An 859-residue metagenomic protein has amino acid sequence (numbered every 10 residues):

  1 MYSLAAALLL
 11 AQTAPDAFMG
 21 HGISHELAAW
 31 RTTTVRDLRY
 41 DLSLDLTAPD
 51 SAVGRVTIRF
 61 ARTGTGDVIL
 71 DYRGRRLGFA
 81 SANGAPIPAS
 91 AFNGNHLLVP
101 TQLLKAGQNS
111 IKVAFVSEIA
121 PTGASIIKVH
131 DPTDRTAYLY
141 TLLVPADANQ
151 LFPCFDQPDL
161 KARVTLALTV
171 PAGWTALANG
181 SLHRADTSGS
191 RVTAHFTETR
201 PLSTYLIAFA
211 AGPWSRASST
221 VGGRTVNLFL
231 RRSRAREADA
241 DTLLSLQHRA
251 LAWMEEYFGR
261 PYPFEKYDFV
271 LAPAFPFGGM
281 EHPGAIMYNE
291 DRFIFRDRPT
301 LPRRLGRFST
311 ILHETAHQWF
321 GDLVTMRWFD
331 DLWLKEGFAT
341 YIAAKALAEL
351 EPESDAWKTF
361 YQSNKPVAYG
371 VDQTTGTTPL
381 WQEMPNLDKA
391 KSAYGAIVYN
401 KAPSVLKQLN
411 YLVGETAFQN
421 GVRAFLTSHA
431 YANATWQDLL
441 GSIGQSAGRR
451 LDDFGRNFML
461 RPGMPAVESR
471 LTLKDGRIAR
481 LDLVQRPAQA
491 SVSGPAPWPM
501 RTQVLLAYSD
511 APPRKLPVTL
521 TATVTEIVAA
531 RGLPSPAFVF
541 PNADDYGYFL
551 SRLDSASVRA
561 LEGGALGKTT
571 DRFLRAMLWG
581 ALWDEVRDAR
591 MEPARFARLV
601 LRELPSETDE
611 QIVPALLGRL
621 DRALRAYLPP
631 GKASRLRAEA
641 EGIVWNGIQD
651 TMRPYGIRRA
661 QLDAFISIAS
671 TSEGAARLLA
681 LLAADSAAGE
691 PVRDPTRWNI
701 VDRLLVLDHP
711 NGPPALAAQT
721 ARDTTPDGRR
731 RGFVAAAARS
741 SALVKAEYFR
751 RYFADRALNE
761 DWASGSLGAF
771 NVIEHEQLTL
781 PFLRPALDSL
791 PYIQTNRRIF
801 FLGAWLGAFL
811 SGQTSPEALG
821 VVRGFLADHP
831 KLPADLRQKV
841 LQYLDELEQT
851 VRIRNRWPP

Functional and structural regions predicted by a protein language model:
A11-V53, D131-Y138, P158, L451-D452: N-terminal, polar/Ser/Thr-rich
G54, T141-A146, P153-L312, Y341-A344 (+5 more regions): Hydrophobic helix-coil surface modules that form long, contiguous segments used for peptide/substrate interaction
R55-G74, T165-P171, Q437, V484-L505: Surface-exposed beta-strand/loop patches in extracellular or lumenal glycoproteins
V68, Y72-P132, S188-S190, V524-S535: A surface-exposed beta-strand-loop module
R76-N83, L451-D452, M464-N542: Beta-strand-rich binding/interaction modules
N95, F196, N227-S493, R622-A623 (+3 more regions): Hydrophobic alpha-helical and helix-loop surface patches within well-folded domains that function as non-catalytic
L103-T175, Q489-T502: Surface-exposed, acidic/Ser/Thr-rich flexible loop segments
I478, D482, G494-P495, A507-S509 (+2 more regions): Long, ordered, helix-rich scaffold segments
